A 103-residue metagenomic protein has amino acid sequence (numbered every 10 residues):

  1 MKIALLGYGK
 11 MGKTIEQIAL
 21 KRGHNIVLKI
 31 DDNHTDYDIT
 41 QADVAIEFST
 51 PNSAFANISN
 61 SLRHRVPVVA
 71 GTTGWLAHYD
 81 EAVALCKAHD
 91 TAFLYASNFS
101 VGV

Functional and structural regions predicted by a protein language model:
M1-I3: Extreme N-terminal starter segment of soluble prokaryotic enzymes
L6, K13-T14, I18-Y37: NAD(P)-binding Rossmann-fold cofactor-contacting core
I26, V68-V69, F93: Hydrophobic beta-strand scaffold residues
T35-Q41, A84: Short amphipathic alpha-helix with an adjacent loop that forms part of the alpha/beta core around
I39-A56, V66-V69: Rossmann-like NAD(P)-binding element
S59, R63, T72-V101: Rossmann-fold NAD(P)-binding glycine/threonine-rich loop
